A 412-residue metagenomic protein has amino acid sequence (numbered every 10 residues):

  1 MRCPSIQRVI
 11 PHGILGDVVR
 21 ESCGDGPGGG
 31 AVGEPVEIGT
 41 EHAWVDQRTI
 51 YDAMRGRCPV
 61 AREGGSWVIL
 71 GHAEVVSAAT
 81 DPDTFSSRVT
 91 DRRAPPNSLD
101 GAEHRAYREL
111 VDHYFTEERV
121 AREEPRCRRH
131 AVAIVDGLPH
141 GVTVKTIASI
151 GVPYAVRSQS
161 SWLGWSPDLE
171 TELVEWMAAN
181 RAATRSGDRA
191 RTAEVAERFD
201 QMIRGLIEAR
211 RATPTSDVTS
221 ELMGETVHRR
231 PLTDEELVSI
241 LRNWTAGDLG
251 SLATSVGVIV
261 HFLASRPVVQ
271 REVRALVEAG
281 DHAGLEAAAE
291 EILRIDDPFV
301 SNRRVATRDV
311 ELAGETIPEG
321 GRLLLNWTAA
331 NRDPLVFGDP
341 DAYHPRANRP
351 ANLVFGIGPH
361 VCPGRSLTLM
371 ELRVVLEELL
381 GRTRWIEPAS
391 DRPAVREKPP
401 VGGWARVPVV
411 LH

Functional and structural regions predicted by a protein language model:
R2-H412: Cytochrome P450
